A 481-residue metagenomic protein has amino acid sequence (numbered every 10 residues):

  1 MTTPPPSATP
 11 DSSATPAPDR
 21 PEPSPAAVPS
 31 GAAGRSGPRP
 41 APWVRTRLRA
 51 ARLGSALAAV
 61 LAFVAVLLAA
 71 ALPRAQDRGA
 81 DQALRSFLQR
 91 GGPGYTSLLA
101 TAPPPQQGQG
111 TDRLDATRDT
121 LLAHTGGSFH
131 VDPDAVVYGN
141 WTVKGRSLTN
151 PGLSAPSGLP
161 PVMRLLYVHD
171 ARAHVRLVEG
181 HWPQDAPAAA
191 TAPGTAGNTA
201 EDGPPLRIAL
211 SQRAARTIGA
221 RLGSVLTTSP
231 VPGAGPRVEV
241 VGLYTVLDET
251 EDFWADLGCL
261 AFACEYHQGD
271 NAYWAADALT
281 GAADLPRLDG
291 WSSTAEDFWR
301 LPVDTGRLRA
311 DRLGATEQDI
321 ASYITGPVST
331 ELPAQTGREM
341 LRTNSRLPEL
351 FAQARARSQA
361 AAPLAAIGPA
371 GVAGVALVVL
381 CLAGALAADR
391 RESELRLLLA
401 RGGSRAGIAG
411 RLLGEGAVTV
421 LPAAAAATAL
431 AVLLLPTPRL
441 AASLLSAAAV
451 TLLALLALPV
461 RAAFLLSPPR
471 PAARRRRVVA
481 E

Functional and structural regions predicted by a protein language model:
T2-D11, T15-G374: Membrane transport/envelope proteins' first extracytoplasmic loop
R47, A51, V378-A417: Interfacial "coupling" helices/loops that link adjacent transmembrane helices in transporter permeases
F63-A71, A376, V420, A424 (+2 more regions): Small-residue faces within membrane-embedded alpha-helices
A70, R74, R78, V378-A383 (+3 more regions): Transmembrane alpha-helix boundary/anchor motif
G223, G402, A427: Conserved G/P- and acidic residue-centered "switch" motifs that form tight phosphate/ATP-binding loops in soluble
A310-D319, S358-A366, A388-G402, L466-R474: Hydrophobic alpha-helical transmembrane segments
G371, G414-P438: Hydrophobic alpha-helical transmembrane segments that constitute the membrane-spanning cores of multi-pass membrane
A427, A431-E481: C-terminal membrane-exit region of the final transmembrane helix in multipass inner-membrane proteins
